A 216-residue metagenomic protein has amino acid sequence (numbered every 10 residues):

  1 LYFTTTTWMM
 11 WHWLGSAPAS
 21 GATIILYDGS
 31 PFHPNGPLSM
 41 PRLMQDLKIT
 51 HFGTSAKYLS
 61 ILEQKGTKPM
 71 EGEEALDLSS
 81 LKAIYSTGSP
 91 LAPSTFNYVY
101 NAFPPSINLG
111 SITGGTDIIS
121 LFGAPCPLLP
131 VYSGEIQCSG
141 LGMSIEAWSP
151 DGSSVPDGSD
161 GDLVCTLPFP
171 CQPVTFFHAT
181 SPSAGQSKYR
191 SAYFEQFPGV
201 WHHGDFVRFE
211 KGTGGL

Functional and structural regions predicted by a protein language model:
F3, Y27-D28, S86-T87, W148-P150 (+3 more regions): Thr-Gly-centered strand-to-loop micro-motif
T6-T7, S30-F32, Y58-L59, L91 (+5 more regions): Short, glycine-/Ser/Thr-/acidic-enriched flexible segments
T7-T50, K65-G66: Conserved AMP-binding/adenylation subdomain of ANL enzymes
L14, S20-A22, I49-T54, E63-Y132 (+2 more regions): Gly/Ser/Thr-rich phosphate-binding loop
L129-E135, S191-E195: Short, P/G- and charge-enriched loop/turn segments at secondary-structure junctions
I136-G142, W201: Short coil-to-beta-strand transition motifs
E146-A147, R208: Hydrophobic beta-strand positions
S154, V164-L216: Conserved ATP-binding/catalytic segment of the ANL
